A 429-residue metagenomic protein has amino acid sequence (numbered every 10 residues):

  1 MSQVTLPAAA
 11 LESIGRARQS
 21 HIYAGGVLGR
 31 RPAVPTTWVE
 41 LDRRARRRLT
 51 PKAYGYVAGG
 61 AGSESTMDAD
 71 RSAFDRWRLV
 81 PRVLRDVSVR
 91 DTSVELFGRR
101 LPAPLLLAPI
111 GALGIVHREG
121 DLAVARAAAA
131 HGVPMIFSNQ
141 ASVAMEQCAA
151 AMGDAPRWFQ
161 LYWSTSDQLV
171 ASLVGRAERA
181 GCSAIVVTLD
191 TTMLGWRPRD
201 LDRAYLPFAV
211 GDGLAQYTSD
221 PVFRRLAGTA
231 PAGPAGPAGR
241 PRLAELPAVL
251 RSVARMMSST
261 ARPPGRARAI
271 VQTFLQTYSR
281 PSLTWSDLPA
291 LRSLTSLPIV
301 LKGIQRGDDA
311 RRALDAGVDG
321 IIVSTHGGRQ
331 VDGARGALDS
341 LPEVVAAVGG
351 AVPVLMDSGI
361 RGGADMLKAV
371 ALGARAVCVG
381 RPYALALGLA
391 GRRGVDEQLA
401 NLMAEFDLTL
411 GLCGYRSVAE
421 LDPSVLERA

Functional and structural regions predicted by a protein language model:
S2-G98, A204-L283, A419-L421, E427: An N-cap/entry alpha-helix motif that binds or orients negatively charged groups
T50, G153, G349, A390-G391: Glycine-centered helix-coil hinge/cap
D70, D202, A337-V344, L387-D407: C-terminal helical cap(s) of enzyme catalytic domains, especially alpha/beta-barrels
R78, S93-E95, P104-A108, P134-I136 (+1 more regions): Short, conserved beta-strand segments within well-ordered enzyme catalytic domains that often line or immediately flank
L101-Q140: Glycine-rich active-site/cofactor-binding loop and its immediate structural neighborhood
A112, R126, A151, T165-M356 (+2 more regions): Alpha/beta enzyme core
A130-V170: A gly/proline- and charged-residue-enriched helix-loop-helix capping module
E405-A429: Charged C-terminal helix
